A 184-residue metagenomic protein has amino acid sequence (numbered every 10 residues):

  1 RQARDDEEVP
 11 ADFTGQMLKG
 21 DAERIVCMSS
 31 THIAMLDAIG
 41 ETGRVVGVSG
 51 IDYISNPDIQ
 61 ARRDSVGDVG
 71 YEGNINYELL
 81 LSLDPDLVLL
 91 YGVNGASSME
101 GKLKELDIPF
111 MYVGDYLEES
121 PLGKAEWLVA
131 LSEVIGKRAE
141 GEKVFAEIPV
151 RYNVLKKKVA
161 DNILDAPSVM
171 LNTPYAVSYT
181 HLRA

Functional and structural regions predicted by a protein language model:
Q2-L81, L87-N94: A short, structured surface patch at a secondary-structure boundary
D86-L89, A96-Y179: Extracytoplasmic substrate-binding proteins
T180-A184: Conserved small/polar residues in nucleotide/adenosyl-binding loops
